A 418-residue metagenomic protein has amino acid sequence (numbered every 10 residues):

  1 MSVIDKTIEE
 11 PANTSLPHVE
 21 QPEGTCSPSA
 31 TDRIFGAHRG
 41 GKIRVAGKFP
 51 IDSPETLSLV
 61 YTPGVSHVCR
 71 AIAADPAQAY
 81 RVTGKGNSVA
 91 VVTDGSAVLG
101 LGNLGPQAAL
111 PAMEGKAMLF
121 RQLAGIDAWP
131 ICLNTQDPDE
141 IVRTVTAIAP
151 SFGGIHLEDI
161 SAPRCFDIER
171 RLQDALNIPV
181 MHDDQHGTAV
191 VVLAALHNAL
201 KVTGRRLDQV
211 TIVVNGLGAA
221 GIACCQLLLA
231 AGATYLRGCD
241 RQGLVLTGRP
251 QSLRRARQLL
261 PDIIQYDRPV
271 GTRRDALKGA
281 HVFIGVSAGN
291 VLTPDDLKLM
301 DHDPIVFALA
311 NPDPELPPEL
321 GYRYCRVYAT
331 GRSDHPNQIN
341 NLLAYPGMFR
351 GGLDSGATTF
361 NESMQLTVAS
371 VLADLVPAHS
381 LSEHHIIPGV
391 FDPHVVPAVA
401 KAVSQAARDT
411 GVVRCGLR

Functional and structural regions predicted by a protein language model:
S2-V180, Q405-A406, T410, R414: N-terminal ligand-binding/catalytic initiation module
E23, D183-D184, R205, A308-L417: Adenosine-phosphate binding glycine-rich loop
A79-K85, R121-Q122, A147-A149, Q173-D174 (+7 more regions): Solvent-exposed alpha-helices and their adjacent loops that cap or buttress functional pockets in soluble metabolic
D94-S96, L104, L133-N134, D159-A162 (+5 more regions): Short, ordered loop/turn segments at secondary-structure junctions
L99, L104-A124, H182, H186-I284 (+1 more regions): Glycine-rich phosphate/diphosphate-binding loop of Rossmann-like nucleotide-binding domains
P130, H156-D159, V180-D183, V214 (+5 more regions): General beta-strand structural signal in soluble alpha/beta enzymes
R257-V327, R332-D334: Rossmann-like adenosine-cofactor binding region
